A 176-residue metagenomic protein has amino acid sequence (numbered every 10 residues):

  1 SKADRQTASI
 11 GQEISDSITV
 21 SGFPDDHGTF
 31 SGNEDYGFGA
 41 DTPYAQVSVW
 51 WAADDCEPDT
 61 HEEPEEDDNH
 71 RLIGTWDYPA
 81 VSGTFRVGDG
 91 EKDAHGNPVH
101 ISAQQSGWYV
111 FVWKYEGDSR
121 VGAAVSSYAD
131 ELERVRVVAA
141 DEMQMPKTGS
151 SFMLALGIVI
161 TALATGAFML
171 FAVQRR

Functional and structural regions predicted by a protein language model:
S1-R176: Solvent-exposed beta-strand/loop surfaces, strongest in extracytoplasmic domains of secreted and cell-surface proteins
